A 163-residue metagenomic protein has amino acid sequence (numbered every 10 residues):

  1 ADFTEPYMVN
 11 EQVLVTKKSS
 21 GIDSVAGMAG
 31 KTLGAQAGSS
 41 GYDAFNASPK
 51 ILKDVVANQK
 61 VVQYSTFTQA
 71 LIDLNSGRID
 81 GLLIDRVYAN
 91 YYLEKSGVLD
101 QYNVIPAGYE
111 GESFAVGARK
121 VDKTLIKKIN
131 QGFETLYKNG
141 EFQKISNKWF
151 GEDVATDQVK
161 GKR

Functional and structural regions predicted by a protein language model:
A1, A44-S48, N75-S76, D80-E110: A ligand-binding cleft/hinge motif common to bilobed small-molecule-binding domains
M8-T16, R86, E94-E134, F150-R163: Periplasmic-binding protein-like
N10, K18, Q36-S39, T66-F67 (+2 more regions): Beta->alpha turn/N-cap motifs
V15, T32-A35, L82, G117: Short, well-ordered beta-strand segments
T16-L33: Flexible hinge/capping segments at coil-to-helix
S20, Q59-D73, E112: Short helix-initiation/N-cap motifs at beta->coil->alpha
M28, L74-N75, I129: Hydrophobic residues within well-ordered alpha-helices
S40-V61, D100-Q101, Q131-R163: Ligand-binding clefts/hinges and TM-proximal coupling segments of bilobed small-molecule sensing domains
